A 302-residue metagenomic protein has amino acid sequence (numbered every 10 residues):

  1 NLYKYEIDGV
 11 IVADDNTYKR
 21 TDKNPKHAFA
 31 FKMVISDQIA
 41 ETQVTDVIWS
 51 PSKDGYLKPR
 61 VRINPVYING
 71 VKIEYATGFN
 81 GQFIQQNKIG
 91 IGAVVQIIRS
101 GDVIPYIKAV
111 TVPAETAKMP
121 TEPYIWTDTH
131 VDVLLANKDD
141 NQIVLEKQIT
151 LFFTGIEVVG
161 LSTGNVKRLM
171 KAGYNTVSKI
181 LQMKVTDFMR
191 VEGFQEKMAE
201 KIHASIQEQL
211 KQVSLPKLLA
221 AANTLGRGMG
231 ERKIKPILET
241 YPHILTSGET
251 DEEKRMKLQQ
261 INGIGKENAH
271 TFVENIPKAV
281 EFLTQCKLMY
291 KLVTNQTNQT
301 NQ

Functional and structural regions predicted by a protein language model:
N1-L218, G228, K233, T246 (+2 more regions): RNA/tRNA-interacting regions in translation and RNA-turnover enzymes
M170, L238-E239: Ankyrin-repeat helical core positions
K184, Y241-P242, T250, K254: Residues that cap or delimit alpha-helices
E192, L238, E249: Short, flexible helix/strand-to-coil boundary loops that buttress conserved ligand/catalytic motifs in alpha/beta
